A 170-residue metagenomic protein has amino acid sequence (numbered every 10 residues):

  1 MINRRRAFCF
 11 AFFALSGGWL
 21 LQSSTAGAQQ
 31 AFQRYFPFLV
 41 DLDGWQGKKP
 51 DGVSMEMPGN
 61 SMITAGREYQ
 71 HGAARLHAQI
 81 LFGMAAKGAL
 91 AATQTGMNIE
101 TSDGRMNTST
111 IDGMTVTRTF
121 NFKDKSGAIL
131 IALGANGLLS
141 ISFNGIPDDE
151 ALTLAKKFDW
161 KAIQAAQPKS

Functional and structural regions predicted by a protein language model:
M1-L15: N-terminal secretory signal peptides and thylakoid transit peptides that target proteins across membranes
F8, M84-A86, L133-G134: A short alpha-helix capping/helix-coil boundary motif
G17-T25: C-terminal segment of classical bacterial N-terminal signal peptides
T25-A28, K156: Intrinsic-disorder-associated interaction segments
G27-Q30, I146: A general boundary/transition motif marking the beginning of the first structured unit of a protein
Q30-F122: Short, solvent-exposed recognition patches
H71, R75, I99-S170: A short, solvent-exposed beta-edge/loop patch
